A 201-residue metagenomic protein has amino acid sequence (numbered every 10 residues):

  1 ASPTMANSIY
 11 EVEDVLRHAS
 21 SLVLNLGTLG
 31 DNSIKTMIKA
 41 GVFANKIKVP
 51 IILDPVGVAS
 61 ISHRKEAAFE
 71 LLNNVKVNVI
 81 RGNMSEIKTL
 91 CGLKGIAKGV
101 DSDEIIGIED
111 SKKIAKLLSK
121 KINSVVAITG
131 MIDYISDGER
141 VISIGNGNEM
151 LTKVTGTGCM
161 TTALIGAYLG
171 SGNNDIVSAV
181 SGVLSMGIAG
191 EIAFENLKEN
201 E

Functional and structural regions predicted by a protein language model:
A1-L53: Active-site cofactor/substrate anionic-group-binding motifs, chiefly glycine- and Lys/Arg-rich phosphate-binding loops
L29-N32, G57-I61, Y134, L151: Short, small-residue-enriched loops and turns at beta-alpha junctions that line or gate enzyme active sites
S33-G82: Glycine/small-residue-rich loop that forms an oxyanion/phosphate-binding "nest" at active or ligand-binding sites
R64-V141: Conserved phosphate/ATP/ADP-binding segment of small-molecule kinases
T89, K153-S185: Short, small-residue alpha-helix embedded
S111-S119, D175-G190: Short, well-structured alpha-helical segments that form the helix of a local strand-helix-strand
I142-T155: Short pre-catalytic strand/loop immediately N-terminal to key active-site residues, enriched for Gly-Thr
I188-E201: Charged C-terminal helix
